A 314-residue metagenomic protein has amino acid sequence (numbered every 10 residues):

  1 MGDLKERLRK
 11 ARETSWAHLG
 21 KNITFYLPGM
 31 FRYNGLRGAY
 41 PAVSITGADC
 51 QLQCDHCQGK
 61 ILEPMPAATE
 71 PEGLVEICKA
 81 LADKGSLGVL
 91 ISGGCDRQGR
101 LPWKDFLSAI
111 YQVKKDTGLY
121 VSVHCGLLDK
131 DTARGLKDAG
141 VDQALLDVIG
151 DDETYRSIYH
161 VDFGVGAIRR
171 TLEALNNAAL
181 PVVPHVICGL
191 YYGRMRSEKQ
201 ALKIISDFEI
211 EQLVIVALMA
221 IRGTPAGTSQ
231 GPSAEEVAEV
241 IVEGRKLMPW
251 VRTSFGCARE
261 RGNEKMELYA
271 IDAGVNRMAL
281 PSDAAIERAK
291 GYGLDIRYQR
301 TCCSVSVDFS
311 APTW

Functional and structural regions predicted by a protein language model:
M1-F31, K199, K203-W314: Auxiliary Fe-S-binding modules of radical SAM enzymes
G2-Q51, D55-P66: N-terminal [4Fe-4S]-dependent radical SAM core
F25, P41-V43, V89, V121-V123 (+5 more regions): Hydrophobic faces of well-ordered beta-strands that scaffold small-molecule active sites in alpha/beta enzyme cores
P28-M30, K60-L62, G94-D96, H124-L128 (+5 more regions): Active-site beta-loop-alpha junctions enriched in small/polar residues
G59-L74, L81-W103, K114-T132, L136-R169 (+2 more regions): Core AdoMet radical
P64, C95-L101, V161, G189-R194 (+3 more regions): Short, small-residue-enriched loops and turns at beta-alpha junctions that line or gate enzyme active sites
R100-C125, G164-V183, T228-T253: Alpha-helix-loop-beta-strand connector modules within alpha/beta enzyme cores
H124-L127, V161-G166, I187-K203: Active-site glycine- and acidic-residue-rich loops that bind and position anionic ligands or nucleotide-like cofactors
